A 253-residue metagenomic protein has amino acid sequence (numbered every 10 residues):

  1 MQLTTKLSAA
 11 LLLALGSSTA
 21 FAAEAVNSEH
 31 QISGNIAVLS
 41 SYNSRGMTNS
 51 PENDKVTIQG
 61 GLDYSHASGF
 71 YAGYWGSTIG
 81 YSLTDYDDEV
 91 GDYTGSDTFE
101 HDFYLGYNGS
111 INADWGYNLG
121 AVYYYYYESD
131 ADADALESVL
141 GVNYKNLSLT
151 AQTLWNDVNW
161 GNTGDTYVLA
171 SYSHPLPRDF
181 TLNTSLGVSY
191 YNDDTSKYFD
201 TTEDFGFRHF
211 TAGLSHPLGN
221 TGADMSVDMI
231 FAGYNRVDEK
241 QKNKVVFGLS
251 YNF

Functional and structural regions predicted by a protein language model:
Q2-A9, G16-F253: Outer-membrane beta-barrel proteins
